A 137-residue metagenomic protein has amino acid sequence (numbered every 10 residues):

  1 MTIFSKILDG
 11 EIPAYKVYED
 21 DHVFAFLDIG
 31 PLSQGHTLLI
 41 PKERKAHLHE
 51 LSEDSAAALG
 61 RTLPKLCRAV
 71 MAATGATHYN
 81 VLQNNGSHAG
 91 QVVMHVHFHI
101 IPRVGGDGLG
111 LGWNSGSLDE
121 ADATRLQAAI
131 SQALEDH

Functional and structural regions predicted by a protein language model:
M1-H137: HIT superfamily nucleotide-processing domains
